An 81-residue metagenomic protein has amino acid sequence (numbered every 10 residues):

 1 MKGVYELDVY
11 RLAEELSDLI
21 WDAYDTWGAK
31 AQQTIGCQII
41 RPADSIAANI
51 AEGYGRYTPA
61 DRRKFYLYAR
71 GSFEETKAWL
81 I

Functional and structural regions predicted by a protein language model:
M1-I81: Amphipathic alpha-helical assembly/interaction segments
